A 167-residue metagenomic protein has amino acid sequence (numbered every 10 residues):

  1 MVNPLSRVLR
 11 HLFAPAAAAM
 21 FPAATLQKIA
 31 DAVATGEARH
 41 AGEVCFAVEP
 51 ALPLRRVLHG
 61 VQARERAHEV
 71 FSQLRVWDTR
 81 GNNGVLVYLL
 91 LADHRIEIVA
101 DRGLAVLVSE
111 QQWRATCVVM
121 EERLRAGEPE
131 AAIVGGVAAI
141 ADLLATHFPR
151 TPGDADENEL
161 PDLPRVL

Functional and structural regions predicted by a protein language model:
V2-V166: Divalent-cation
